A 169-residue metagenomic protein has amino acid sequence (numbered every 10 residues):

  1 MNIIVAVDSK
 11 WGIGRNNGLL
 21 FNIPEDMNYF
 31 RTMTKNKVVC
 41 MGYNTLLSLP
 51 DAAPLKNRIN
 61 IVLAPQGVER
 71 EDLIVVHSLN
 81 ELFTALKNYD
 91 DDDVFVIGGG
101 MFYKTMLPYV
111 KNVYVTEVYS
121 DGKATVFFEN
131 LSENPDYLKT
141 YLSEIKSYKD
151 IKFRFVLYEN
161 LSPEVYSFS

Functional and structural regions predicted by a protein language model:
M1-S169: Enzymes that bind and transform nitrogen-containing heteroaromatic metabolites
